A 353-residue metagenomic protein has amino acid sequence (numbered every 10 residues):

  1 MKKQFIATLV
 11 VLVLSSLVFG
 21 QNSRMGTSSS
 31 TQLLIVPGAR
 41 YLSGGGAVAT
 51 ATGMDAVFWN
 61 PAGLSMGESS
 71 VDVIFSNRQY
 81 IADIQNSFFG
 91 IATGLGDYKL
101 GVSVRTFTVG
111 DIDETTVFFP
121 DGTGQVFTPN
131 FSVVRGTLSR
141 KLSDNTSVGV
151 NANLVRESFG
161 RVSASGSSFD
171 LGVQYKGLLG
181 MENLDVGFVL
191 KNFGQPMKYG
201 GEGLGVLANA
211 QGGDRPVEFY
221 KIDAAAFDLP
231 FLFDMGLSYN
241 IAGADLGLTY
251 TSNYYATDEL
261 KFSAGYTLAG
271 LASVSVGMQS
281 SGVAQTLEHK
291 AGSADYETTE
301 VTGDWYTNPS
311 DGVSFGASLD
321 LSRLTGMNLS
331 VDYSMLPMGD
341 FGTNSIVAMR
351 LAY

Functional and structural regions predicted by a protein language model:
Q4-F5, A62, G194: Alpha-helical hydrophobic packing sites
Q4-L14: Sec-dependent N-terminal signal peptides
L14-G20: Sec/Tat signal peptide C-region and signal peptidase I cleavage site
Q21-L42, A51, N86-Y353: Outer-membrane beta-barrel porins/channels
R40, D55, S69-V73, Y98: A generic secondary-structure signal marking the coil-to-beta-strand transition
G46-V48, V71-A82, S334-L336: Short strand-turn segments of transmembrane beta-barrel domains in outer membranes, especially the first one or two
D55-M66: N-terminal periplasmic accessory domains that precede and gate Gram-negative outer-membrane beta-barrel machines
